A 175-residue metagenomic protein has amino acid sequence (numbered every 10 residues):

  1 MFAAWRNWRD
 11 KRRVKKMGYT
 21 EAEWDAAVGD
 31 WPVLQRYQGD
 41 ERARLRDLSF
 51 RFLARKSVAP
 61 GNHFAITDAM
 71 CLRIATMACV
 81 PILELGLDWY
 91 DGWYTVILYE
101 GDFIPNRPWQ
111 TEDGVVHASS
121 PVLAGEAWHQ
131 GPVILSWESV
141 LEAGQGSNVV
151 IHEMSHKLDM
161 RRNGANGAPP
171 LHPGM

Functional and structural regions predicted by a protein language model:
M1-A22: Charged, compositionally biased N-terminal leader segments and the immediate start of the first structured element
K16-L53: Amphipathic alpha-helical packing elements
Q38, Q145-R161: Active-site recognition of the HExxH zinc-binding catalytic motif
L53-K56, L158-R162: A generic secondary-structure signal for well-formed alpha-helical elements
A54-G144: Auxiliary, metal-adjacent structural segments of Zn-dependent hydrolase domains
G144-Q145, M175: Active-site metal-coordination segments of metallo-dependent hydrolases
M160-M175: Post-HExxH zinc-binding segment in Zn-dependent metallohydrolases
